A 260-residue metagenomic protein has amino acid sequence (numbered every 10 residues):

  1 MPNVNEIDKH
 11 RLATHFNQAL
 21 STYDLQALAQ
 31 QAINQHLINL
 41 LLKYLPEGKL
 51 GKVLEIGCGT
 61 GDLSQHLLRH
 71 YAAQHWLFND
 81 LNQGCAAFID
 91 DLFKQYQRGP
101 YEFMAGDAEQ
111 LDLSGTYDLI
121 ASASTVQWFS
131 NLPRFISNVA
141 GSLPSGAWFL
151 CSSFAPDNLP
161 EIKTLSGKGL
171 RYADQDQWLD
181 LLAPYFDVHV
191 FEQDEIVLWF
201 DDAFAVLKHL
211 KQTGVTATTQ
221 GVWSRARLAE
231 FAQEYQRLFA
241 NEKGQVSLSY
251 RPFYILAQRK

Functional and structural regions predicted by a protein language model:
M1-S21: N-terminal, positively charged/glycine-rich alpha-helical extensions of SAM-dependent methyltransferases
A29, G59-D62, R171-A173, V190-K260: Conserved Class I S-adenosyl-L-methionine
A29-K49: Conserved alpha-helix/loop element of class I SAM-dependent methyltransferases that forms part of the SAM/SAH-binding
K52-L111: Class I SAM-dependent methyltransferase SAM/SAH-binding core
E109-I120: A short acidic, Gly/Pro-enriched loop at the edge of an enzyme's catalytic core that lines a small-molecule cofactor
L119-L132: A short SAM/SAH-binding and catalytic strip from SAM-dependent methyltransferases
P133-W148: A short glycine-rich, Lys/Arg-flanked "PGG" loop and its adjoining helix->strand segment in the class I
W148-Q175: Conserved class I S-adenosyl-L-methionine
